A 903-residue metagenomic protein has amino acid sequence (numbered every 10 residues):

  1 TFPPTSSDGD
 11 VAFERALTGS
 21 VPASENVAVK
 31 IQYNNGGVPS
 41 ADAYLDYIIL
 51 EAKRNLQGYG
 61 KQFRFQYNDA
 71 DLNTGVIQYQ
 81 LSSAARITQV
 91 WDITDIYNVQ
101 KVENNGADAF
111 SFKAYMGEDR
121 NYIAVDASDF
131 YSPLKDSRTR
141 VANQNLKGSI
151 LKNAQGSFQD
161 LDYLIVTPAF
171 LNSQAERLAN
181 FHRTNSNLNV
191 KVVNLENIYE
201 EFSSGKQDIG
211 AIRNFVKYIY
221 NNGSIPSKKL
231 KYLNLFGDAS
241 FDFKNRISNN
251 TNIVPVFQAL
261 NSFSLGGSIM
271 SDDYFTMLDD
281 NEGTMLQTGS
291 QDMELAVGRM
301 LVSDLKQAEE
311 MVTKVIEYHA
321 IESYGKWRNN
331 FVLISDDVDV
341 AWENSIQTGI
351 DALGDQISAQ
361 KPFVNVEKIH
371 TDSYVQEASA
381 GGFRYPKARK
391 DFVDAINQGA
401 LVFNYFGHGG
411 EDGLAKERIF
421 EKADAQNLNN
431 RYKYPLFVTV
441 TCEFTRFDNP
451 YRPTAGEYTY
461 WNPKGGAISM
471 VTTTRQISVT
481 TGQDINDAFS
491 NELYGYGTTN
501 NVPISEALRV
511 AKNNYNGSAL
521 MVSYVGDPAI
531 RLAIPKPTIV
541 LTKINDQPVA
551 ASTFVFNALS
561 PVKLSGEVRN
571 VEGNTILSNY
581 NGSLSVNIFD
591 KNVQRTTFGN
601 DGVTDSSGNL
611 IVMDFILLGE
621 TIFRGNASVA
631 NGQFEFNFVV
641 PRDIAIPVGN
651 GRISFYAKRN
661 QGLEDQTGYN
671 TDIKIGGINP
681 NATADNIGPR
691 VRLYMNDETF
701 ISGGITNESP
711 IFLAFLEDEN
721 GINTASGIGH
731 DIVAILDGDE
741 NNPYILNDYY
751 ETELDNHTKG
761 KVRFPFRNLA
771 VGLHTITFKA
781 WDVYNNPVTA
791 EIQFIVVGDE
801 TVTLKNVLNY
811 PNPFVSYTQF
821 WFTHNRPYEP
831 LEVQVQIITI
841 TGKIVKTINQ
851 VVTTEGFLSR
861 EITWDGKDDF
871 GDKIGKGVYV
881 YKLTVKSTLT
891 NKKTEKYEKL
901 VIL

Functional and structural regions predicted by a protein language model:
T1-N626, A630-V639, P647-G649, F655-G677 (+1 more regions): Cysteine-dependent hydrolase recognition
L72-Q78, L333, A550-S585, T699-D731 (+2 more regions): Contiguous beta-strand segments within globular domains
V90, V833-V845, Y879: Short, glycine-anchored, charge-dense loop/turn motifs used at functional sites
P537-I539, N681-L693, H774, V802: Proline-centered linker/hinge motifs at extracellular inter-domain junctions
S585-G677, Y694-T699, L713-G798, V852-F857: Long, low-complexity serine/threonine/glycine- and acidic-rich segments characteristic of extracellular
L769-V771, T775, Q850-T890: Short, surface-exposed loop/turn motifs with a glycine/proline- and acidic-biased composition
N785-T789, I844, G871-K873, K892-E895: A structural signal for beta-strand boundary/capping segments at domain termini and interdomain linkers
I795-Y810, F814-T839, N849-V851, R860-E861 (+1 more regions): Glycine-centered coil/turn sites that cap beta-strands in beta-rich domains
